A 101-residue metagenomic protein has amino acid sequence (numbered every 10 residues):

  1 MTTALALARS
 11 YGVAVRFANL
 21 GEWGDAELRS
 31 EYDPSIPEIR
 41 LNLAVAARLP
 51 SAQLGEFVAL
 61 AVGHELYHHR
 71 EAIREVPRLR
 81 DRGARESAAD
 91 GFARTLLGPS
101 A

Functional and structural regions predicted by a protein language model:
M1-A14: Zn2+-dependent metallopeptidase catalytic core
V13-V15, I39-L41, V62: Hydrophobic beta-strand residues in large extracellular and virion-surface proteins
A18-G55, H69: Active-site scaffold of zinc-dependent metalloenzymes
G55-A59, R85: Alpha-helical scaffolds flanking conserved acidic
L60-I73: Active-site recognition of the HExxH zinc-binding catalytic motif
A72-V76, R94: Short, function-defining helix-loop hinge/capping sites that tune catalysis or transport
R80-A101: Post-HExxH zinc-binding segment in Zn-dependent metallohydrolases
